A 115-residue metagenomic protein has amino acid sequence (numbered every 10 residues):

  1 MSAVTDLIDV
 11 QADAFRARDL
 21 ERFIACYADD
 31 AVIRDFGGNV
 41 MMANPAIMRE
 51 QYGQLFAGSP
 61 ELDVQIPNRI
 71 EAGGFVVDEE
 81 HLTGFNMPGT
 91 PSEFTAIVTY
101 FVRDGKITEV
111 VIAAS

Functional and structural regions predicted by a protein language model:
S2-R18: Short, aromatic-enriched amphipathic alpha-helices that serve as compact interaction elements
A3, D19, R34, N39-V40 (+1 more regions): A beta-strand edge to alpha-helix "cap/lid" segment located at domain peripheries
I8-Q11, A28, F75, E93: Hydrophobic alpha-helical segments
A17-V32: Short, well-ordered alpha-helical segments enriched in acidic and aromatic residues
